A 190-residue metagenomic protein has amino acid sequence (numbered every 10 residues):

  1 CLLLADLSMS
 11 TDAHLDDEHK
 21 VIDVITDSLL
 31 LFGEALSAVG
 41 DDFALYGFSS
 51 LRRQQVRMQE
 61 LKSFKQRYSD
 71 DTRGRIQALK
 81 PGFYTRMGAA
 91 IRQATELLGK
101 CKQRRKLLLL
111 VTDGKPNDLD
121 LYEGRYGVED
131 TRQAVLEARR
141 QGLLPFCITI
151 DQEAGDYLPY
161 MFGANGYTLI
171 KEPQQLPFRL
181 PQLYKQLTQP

Functional and structural regions predicted by a protein language model:
C1-P190: Acidic, glycine-rich A-domain
